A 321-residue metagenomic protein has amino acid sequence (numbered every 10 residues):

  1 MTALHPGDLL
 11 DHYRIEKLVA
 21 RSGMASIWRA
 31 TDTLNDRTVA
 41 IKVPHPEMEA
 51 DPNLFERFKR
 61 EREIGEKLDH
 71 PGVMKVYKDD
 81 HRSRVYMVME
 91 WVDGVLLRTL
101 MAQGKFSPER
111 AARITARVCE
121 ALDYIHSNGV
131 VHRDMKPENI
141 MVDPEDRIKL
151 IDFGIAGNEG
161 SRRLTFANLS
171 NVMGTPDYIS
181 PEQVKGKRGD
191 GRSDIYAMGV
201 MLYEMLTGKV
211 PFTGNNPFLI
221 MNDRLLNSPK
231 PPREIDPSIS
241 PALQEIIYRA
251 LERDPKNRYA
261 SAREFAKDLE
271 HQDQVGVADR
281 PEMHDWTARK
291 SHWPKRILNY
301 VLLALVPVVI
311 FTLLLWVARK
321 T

Functional and structural regions predicted by a protein language model:
E16-S22, I27: Protein kinase glycine-rich loop
H45-K67: AlphaC helix of the eukaryotic protein kinase fold
K78-D79: A short, aromatic-enriched beta-strand patch in the conserved N-lobe beta-sheet of the protein kinase catalytic domain
R82-L96, L100: Conserved short submotifs of the Hanks-type protein kinase catalytic core that shape the nucleotide-binding pocket
I114-T115: Activation segment signature within eukaryotic-like protein kinase domains
E120-V130: Protein kinase catalytic-loop region centered on the HRD/HxD motif
E145-R188: Activation segment of protein kinases
T175-V277: C-terminal lobe helix-coil module of Hanks-type protein kinase domains
